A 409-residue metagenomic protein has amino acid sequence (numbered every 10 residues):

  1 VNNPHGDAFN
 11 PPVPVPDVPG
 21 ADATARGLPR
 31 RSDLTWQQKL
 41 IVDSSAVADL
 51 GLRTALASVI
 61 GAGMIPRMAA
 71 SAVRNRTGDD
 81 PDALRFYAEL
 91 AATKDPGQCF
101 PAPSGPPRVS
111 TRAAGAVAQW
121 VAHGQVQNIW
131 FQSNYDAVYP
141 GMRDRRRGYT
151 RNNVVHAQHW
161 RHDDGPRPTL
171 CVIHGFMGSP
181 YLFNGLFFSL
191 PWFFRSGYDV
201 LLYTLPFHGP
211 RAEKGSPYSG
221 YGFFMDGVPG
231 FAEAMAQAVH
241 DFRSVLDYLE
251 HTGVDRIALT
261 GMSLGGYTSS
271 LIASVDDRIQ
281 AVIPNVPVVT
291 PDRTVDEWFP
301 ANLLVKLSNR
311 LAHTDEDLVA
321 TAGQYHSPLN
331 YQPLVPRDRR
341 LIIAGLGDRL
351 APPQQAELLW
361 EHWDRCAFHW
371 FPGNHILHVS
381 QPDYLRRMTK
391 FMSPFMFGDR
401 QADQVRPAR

Functional and structural regions predicted by a protein language model:
V1-M142, Y149, S196, R406-R409: N-terminal targeting or regulatory segments adjacent to alpha/beta-hydrolase or S9 domains
Y149-V155, R161-L170, R195, V335: Proline/glycine-enriched tight loop/beta-turn segments at coil->beta junctions that connect or precede beta-strands
C171-A236: Cap/lid segment of the alpha/beta-hydrolase catalytic domain
G261-S269: Gly/Ala-rich beta-loop-alpha elbow adjacent to hydrolase catalytic centers
S270-E316, W370: Hydrolase active-site cap/lid region
V335-P336, L341-A344, D348: Short beta-strand/loop motif that positions the catalytic acidic residue of the alpha/beta-hydrolase fold
R349-Q355, S380: Conserved alpha/beta-hydrolase "acid-adjacent" motif
G373-R386: Catalytic histidine-centered segment of alpha/beta-hydrolase-like enzymes
